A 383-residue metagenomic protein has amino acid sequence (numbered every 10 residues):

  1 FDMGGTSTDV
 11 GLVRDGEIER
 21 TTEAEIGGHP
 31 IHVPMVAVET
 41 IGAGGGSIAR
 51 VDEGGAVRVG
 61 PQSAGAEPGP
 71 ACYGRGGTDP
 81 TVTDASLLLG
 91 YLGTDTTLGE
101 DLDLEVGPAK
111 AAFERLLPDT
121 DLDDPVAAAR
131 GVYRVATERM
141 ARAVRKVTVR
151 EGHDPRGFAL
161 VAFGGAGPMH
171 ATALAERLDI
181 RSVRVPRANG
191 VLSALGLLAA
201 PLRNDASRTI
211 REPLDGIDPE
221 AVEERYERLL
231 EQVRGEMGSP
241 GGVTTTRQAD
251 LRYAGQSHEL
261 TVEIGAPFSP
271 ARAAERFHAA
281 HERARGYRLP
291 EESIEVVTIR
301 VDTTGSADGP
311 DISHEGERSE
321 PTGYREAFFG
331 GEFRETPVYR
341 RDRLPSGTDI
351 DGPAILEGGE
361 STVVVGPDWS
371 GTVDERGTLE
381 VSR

Functional and structural regions predicted by a protein language model:
F1-D2, V38-T40, R184: Short glycine-aspartate micro-motif
F1-R14, S47-R50, T172: Gly/Thr-rich phosphate-binding beta-strand-loop-beta motif of the actin/hexokinase/Hsp70
G5, G44, E53-G54, V59 (+5 more regions): C-terminal, non-catalytic interaction/recognition modules in large multi-subunit enzymes and RNPs
D9, A37, S361: Conserved beta-strand and immediately adjacent loop positions that scaffold enzyme active sites
R14-L88: Early-domain small/polar-rich strand-loop-helix modules and first-structured segments of the mature chain
